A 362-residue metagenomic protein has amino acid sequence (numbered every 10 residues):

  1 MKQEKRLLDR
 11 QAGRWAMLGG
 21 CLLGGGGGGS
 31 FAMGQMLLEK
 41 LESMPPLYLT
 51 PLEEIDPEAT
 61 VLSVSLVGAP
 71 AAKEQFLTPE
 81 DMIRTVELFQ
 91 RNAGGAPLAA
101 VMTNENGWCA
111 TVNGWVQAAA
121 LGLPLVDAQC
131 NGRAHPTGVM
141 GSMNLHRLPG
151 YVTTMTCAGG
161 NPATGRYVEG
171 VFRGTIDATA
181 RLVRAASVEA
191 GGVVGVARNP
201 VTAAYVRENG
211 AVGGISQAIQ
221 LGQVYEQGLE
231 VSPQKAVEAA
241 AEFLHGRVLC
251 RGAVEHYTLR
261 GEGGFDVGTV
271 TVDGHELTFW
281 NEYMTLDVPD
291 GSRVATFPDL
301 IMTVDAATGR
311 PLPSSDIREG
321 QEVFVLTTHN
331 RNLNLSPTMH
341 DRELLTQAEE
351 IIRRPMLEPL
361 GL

Functional and structural regions predicted by a protein language model:
G13-L66, G309-R331: N-terminal low-complexity or amphipathic/hydrophobic leaders
S30-G34, M82, N104-W115, G132-P136: Short glycine/serine/threonine-rich phosphate/pyrophosphate-binding segments that cradle anionic phosphate groups
E54-A99: Glycine-rich oxoanion-binding loops at beta->alpha junctions
I55-A71, M140-V183: A structural-propensity feature for long, helix-poor, extended segments
A119-V139: Short, acidic/small-residue loops that bind anionic groups at enzyme active sites
N161-V212: Conserved anion/nucleotide-ligand pocket segment
Q217-V270: Oxyanion-binding "anion nests"
E255-L362: C-terminal non-catalytic interaction/assembly regions of soluble proteins
